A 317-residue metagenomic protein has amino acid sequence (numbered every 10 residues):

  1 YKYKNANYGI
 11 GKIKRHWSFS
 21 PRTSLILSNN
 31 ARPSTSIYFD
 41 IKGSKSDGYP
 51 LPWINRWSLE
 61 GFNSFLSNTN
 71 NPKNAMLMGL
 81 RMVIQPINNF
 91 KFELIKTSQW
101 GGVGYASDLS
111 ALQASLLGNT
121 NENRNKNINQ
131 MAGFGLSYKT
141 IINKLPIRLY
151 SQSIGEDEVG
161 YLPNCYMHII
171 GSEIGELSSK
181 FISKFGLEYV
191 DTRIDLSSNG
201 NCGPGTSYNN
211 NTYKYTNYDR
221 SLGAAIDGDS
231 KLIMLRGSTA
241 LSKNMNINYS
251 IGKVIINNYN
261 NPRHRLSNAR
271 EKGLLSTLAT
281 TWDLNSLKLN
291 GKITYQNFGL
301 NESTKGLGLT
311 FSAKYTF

Functional and structural regions predicted by a protein language model:
Y1-P86, I182-Y189, T206, N211-D229 (+1 more regions): Outer-membrane beta-barrel channel domains
F90-S98, G102-F317: Exposed, low-structure sequence patches enriched in small/polar residues
